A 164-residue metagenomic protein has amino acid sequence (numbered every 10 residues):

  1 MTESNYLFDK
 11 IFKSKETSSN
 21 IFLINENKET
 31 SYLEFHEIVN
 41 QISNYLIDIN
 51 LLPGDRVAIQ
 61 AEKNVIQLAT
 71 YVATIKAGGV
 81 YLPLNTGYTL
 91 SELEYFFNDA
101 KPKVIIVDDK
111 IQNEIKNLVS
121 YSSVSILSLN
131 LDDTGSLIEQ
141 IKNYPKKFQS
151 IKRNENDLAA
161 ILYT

Functional and structural regions predicted by a protein language model:
M1-S4: Flexible, non-catalytic linker and terminal segments flanking ANL/adenylate-forming cores
D9-S31, A159: AMP-dependent adenylate-forming
K10-S14, F35, V39-I42, L46 (+7 more regions): Adenylate-forming
I21-N64, L68, V72, T89-E94 (+1 more regions): Conserved AMP-binding/adenylate-forming core of the ANL superfamily
D48-I49, K76-Q140, F148-R153: Structural core segment of the AMP-binding/adenylate-forming
D55, G79, N156-D157: Surface-exposed loop/turn positions
I59, V107, A160: Redox-cofactor binding/interface segments in oxidoreductases and associated redox assembly factors
Y144-Y163: Conserved pre-ATP/AMP-binding loop-to-beta segment of ANL
